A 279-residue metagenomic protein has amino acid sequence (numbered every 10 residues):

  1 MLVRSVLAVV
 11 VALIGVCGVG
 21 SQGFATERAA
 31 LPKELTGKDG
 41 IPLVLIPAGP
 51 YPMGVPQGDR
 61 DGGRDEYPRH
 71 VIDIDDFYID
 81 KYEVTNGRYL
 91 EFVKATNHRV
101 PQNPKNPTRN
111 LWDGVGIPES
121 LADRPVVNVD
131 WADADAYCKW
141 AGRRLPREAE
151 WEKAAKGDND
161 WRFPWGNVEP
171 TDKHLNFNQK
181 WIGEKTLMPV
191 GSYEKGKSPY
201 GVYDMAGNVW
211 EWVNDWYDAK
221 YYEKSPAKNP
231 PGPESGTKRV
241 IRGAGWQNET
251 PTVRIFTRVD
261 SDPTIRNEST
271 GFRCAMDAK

Functional and structural regions predicted by a protein language model:
M1-V9: Bacterial N-terminal signal peptides that target proteins for export
A8-G18: Bacterial N-terminal signal peptides
S21-A25: Boundary at the C-terminal end of the N-terminal hydrophobic targeting segment
T26-T36: N-terminal pre-domain segments of enzymes
E34-T108, N128-A132, A206-G207: A short glycine-rich, aromatic-capped structural motif
P52, P56-D61, R99, P104-V259 (+1 more regions): Functional-site microenvironments in short loops/helix caps that host divalent-cation chemistry
T85, A206, N214, M276-D277: Extracellular, beta-strand-rich glycan-interacting domains
N267-K279: Short, structured beta-strand segments at or near domain termini in extracellular proteins/domains
